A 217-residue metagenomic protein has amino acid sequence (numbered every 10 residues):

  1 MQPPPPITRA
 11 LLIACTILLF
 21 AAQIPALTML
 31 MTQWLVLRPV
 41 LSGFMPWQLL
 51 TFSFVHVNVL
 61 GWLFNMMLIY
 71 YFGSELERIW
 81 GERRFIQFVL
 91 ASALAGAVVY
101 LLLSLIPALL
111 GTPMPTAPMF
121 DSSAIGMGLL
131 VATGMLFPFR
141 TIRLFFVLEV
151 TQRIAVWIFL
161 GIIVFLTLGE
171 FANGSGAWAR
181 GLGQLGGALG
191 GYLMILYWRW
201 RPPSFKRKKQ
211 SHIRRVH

Functional and structural regions predicted by a protein language model:
M1-A10, A14, G161-H217: C-terminal transmembrane module of polytopic alpha-helical membrane proteins
R9, R83-I86, R153-V156: Residues that define the loop-to-transmembrane-helix transition and helix capping in multi-pass membrane transporters
T16-T32: Alpha-helical transmembrane segments of multi-pass membrane proteins
M29-F54: Extracytosolic (periplasmic/ER-lumenal) interhelical loops and adjacent juxtamembrane/interface segments of multi-pass
T51-A132, E170-G186: Transmembrane helix-loop-helix
R78, L136-E149, R199-P202: Alpha-helical transmembrane bundle and helix-membrane interface signal in multi-pass integral membrane proteins
S92, F145-I162: Central hydrophobic cores of alpha-helical transmembrane segments in multi-pass integral membrane proteins
